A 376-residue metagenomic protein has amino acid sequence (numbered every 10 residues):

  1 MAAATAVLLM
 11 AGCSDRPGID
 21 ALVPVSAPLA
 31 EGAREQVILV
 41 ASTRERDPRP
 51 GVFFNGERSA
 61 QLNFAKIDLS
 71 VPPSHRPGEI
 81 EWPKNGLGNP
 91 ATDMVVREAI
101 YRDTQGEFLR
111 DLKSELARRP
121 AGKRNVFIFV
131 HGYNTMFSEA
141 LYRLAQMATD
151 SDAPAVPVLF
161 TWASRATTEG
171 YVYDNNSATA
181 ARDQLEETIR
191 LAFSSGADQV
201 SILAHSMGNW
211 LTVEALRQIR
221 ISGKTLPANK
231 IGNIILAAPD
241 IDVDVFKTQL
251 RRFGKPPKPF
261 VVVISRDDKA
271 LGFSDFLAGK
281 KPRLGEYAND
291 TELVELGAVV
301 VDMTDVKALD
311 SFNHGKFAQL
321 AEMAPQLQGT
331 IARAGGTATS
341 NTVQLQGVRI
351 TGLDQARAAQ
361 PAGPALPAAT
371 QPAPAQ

Functional and structural regions predicted by a protein language model:
M1-A2: Bacterial N-terminal signal peptides that target proteins for export
L9-G12: C-terminal motif of bacterial Sec signal peptides marking the signal peptidase cleavage site
S14, I19-I100, R110-L116, P120 (+6 more regions): Lipolytic serine-hydrolase domain surface
T104, F108: Walker A/P-loop-proximal flanking segment of P-loop NTPase domains
N125: Alpha/beta-hydrolase fold active-site loops
I128-G132, H205: The conserved beta1-alpha1 loop
T135-A140: Short substrate-entry loop that stabilizes the transition state in hydrolases
L185, A204-G208, T212: Gly/Ala-rich beta-loop-alpha elbow adjacent to hydrolase catalytic centers
